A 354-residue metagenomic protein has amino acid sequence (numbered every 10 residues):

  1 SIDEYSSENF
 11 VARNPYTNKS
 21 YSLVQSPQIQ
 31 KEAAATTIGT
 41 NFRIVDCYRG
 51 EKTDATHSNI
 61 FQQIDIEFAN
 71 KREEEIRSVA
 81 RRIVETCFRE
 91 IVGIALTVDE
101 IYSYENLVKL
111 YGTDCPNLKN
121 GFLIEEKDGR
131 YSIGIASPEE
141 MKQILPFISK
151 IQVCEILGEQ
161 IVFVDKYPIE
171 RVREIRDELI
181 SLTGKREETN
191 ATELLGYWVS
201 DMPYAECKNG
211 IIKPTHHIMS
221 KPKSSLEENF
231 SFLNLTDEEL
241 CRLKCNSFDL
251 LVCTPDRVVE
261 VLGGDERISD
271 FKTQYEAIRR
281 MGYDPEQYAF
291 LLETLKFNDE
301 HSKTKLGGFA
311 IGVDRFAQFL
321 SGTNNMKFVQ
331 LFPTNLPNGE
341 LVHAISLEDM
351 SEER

Functional and structural regions predicted by a protein language model:
S1-K71, V108-S132, F297-D299: Class II aminoacyl-tRNA synthetase-like tRNA-binding/catalytic domains
I2-A12, V79-E260, R280-M281, P285-T304 (+1 more regions): Metal-assisted phosphate- and nucleotidyl-transfer catalytic regions
L23, I66, L107, V199 (+2 more regions): A residue-level signal for conserved active-site and pocket-lining positions in enzyme catalytic cores
P27, C47-Y48, L291-E300, F309-F316 (+1 more regions): Small/polar glycine-rich anion-binding or flexible loop at a beta-alpha turn
K31-A34, I44, K52-A55, E75-R77 (+8 more regions): Short helix/loop capping segments that flank catalytic or ligand/cofactor-binding pockets
E32-A35, I169-L182, K272-R279, D314-T323: Short active-site loop/helix that positions an aromatic residue
V258-I278, F297-F328: Cytochrome P450 heme-iron axial ligand motif
G322-R354: Cytochrome P450 proximal C-terminal region
